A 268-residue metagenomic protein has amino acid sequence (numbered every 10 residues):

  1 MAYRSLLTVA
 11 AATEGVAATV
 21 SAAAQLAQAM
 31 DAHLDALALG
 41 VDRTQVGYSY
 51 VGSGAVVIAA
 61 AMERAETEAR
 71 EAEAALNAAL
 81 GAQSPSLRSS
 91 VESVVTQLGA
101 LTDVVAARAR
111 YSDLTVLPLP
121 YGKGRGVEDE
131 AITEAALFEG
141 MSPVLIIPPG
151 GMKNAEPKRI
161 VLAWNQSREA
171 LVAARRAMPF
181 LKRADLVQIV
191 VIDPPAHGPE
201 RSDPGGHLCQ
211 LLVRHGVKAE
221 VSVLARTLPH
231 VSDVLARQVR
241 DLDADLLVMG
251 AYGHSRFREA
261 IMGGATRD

Functional and structural regions predicted by a protein language model:
M1-A59, E139, M152, E156-L224: Small/aliphatic-rich secondary-structure junction motif
V16, A69, L98, R125-G126 (+2 more regions): A conditional alpha-helix N-cap/helix-loop micro-motif detector
V20-A29, D103-K153, Q238-D268: Gly/Ser-rich helix-loop-strand patches that form or flank binding pockets for ribonucleotide-derived cofactors
D35-L37, E92, V116, L145 (+3 more regions): Hydrophobic/aromatic beta-strand patches that form the interior of the parallel beta-sheet core in alpha/beta enzyme
V41, A78-T115, R214-L247, A251-R258 (+1 more regions): Structural beta-alpha unit
V56-E71: A short acidic, glycine-rich active-site loop that binds or catalyzes chemistry on phosphate/adenosine moieties
V95-T96, Y121-K123, D193-G198, R226: Short histidine/acidic/glycine/proline-rich micro-motifs that form metal- and phosphate-coordinating active-site loops
